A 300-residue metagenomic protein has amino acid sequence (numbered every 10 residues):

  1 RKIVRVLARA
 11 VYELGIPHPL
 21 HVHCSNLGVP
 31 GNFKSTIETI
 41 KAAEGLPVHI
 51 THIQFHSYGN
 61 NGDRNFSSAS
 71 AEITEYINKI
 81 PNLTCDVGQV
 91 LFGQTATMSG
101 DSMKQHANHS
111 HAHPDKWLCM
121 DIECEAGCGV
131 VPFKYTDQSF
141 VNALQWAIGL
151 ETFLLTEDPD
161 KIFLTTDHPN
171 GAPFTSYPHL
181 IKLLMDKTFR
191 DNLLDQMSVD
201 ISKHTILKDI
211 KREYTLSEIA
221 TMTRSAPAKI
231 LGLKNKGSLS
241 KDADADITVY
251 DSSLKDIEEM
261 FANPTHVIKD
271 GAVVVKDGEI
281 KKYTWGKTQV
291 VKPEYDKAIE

Functional and structural regions predicted by a protein language model:
R1-I162: Histidine/acidic residue-rich metal-binding segments in metalloenzymes
C24, L155-K161, A172-E300: Active-site microenvironment of metallo-dependent hydrolases
V90-G93, H168, A243-I247: A glycine-rich phosphate-binding loop feature that marks nucleotide/adenosyl-phosphate handling sites
